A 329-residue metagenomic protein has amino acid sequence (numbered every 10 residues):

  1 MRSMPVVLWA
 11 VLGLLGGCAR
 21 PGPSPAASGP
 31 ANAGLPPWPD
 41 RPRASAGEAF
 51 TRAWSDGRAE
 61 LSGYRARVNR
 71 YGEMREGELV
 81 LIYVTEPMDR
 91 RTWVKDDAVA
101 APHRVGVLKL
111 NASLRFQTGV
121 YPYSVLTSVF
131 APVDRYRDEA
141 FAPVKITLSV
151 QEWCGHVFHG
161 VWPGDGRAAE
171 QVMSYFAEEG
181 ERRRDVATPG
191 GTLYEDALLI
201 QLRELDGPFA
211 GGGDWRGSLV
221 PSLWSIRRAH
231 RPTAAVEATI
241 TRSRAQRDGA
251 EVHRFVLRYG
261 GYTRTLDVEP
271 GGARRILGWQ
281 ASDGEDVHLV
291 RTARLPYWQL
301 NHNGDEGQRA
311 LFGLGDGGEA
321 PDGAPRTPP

Functional and structural regions predicted by a protein language model:
M1-L8: Bacterial N-terminal signal peptides that target proteins for export
V11-L12: Residue-level signal for mature regions of secreted extracellular proteins and peptides
L15-G17: C-terminal motif of bacterial Sec signal peptides marking the signal peptidase cleavage site
A19-P21: Bacterial signal peptide processing site
P25-A169, G207-P329: Acidic, serine/threonine-rich low-complexity disordered tracts
W162-G212: Surface-exposed beta-loop interaction hotspot
